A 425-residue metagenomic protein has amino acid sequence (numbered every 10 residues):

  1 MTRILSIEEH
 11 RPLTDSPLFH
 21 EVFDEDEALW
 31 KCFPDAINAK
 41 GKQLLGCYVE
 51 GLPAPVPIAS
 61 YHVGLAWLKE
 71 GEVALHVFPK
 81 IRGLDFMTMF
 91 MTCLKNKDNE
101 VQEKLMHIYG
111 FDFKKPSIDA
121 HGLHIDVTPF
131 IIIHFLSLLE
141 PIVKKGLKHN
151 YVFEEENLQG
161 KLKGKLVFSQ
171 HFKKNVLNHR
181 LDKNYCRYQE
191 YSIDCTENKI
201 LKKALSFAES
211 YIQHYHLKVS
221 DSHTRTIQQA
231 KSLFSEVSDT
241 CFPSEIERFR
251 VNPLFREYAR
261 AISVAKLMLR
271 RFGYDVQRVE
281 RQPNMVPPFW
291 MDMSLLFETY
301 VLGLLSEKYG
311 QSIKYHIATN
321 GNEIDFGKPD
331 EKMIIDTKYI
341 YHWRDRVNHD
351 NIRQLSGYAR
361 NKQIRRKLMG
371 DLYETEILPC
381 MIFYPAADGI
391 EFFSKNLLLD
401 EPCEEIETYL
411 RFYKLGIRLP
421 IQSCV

Functional and structural regions predicted by a protein language model:
M1-V49, R278-V425: Catalytic core segments in nucleotide and nucleic-acid processing enzymes
T2-V279: Residue(s) in the substrate-gating loop at a strand-loop-helix junction that position the organic substrate next
